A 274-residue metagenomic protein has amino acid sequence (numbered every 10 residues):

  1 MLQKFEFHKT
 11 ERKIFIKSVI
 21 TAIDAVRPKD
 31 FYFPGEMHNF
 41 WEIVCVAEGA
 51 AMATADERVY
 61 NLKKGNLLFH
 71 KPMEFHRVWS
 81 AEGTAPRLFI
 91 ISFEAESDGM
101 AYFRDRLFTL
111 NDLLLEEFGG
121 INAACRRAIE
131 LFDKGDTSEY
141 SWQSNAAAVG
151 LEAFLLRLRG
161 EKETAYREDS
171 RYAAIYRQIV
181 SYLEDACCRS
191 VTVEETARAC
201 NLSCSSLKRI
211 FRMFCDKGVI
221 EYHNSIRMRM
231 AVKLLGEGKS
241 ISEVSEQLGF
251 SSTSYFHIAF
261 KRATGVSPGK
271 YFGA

Functional and structural regions predicted by a protein language model:
M1-K63, E74, E82, T109 (+1 more regions): Generic protein-terminus/edge-of-domain signal
G49, G120-G135, I175-A186, M230 (+1 more regions): Solvent-exposed, amphipathic alpha-helical segments
G65, S206-L207, F211, Y255-F256 (+1 more regions): Short hydrophobic/aromatic patch on the recognition helix
M73-S97: Ligand-binding loop in jelly-roll beta-barrel domains
A95-L114: Double-stranded beta-helix
F108-G119, K134-A146, E152-C200, M213-S225: Short, Lys/Arg-enriched, Trp-marked, Pro/Gly-tolerant hinge/linker segments that flank
S181, S190, E194, R212-H257 (+1 more regions): Terminal helix-turn-helix DNA-binding modules in bacterial transcription factors
